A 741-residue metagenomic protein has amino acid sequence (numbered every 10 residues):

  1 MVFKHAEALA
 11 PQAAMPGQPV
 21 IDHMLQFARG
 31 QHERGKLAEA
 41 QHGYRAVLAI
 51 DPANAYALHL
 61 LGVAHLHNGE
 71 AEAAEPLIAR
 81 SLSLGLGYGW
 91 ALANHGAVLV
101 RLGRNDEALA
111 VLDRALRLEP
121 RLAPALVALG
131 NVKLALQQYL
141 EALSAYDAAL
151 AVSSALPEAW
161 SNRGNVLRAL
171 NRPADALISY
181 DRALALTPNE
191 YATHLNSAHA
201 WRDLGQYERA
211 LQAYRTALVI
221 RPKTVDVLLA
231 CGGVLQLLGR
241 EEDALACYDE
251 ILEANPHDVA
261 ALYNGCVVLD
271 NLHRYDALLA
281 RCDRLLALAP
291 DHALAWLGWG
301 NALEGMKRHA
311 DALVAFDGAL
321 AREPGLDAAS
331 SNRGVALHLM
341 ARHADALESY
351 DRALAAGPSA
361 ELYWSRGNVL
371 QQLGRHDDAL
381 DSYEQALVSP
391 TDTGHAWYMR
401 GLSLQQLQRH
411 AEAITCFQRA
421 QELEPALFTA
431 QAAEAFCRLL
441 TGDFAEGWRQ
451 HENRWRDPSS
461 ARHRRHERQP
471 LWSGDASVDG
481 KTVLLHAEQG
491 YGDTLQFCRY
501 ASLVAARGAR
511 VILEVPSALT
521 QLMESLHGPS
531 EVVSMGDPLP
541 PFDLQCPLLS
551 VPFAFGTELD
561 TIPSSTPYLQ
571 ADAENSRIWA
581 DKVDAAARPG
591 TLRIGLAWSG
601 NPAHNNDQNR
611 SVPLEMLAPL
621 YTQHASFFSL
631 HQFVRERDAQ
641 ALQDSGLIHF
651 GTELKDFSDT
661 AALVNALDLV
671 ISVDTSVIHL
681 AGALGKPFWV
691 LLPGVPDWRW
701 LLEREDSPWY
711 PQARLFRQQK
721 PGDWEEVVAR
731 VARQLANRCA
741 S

Functional and structural regions predicted by a protein language model:
M1-L669, D674-S741: Alpha-helical solenoid repeat scaffolds of the TPR/TPR-like class and their adjacent stem/linker regions that mediate
